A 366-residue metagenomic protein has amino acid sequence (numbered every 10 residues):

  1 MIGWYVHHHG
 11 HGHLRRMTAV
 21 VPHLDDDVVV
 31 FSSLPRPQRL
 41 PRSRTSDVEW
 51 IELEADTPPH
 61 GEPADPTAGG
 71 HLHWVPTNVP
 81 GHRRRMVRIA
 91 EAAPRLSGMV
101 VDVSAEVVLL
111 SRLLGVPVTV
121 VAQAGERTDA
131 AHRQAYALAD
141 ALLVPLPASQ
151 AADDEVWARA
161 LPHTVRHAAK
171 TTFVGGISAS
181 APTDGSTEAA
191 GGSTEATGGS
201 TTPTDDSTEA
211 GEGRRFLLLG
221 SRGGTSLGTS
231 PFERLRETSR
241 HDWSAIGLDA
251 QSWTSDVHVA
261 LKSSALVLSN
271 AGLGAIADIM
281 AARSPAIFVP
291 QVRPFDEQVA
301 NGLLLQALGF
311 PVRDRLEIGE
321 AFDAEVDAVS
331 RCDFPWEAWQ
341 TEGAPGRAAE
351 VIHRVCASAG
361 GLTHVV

Functional and structural regions predicted by a protein language model:
Y5-T18, D129, S226-L227: A short, glycine/small-residue-rich beta-strand->loop->alpha-helix junction that serves as a flexible
H7-H8, D26-H82: Conserved nucleotide-sugar phosphate-binding/catalytic loop shared by glycosyltransferases and other
T18-V21, A179-T183, T187, D206-L266: Donor-nucleotide binding loops and adjacent catalytic segments primarily of GT-B fold Leloir glycosyltransferases
P66-V108: Conserved nucleotide-sugar donor-binding subdomain of glycosyltransferases
G98-V103, V257-A300: A donor-sugar binding/catalytic signature common to diverse glycosyltransferases and related nucleotide-sugar
V120, R133-V144, L261: A conserved, positively charged/aromatic
L138-R215, G220-G223: A nucleotide-sugar donor-handling region in carbohydrate enzymes
D323-V366: C-terminal amphipathic helix plus adjacent low-complexity, charged tail appended to glycosyltransferase catalytic
